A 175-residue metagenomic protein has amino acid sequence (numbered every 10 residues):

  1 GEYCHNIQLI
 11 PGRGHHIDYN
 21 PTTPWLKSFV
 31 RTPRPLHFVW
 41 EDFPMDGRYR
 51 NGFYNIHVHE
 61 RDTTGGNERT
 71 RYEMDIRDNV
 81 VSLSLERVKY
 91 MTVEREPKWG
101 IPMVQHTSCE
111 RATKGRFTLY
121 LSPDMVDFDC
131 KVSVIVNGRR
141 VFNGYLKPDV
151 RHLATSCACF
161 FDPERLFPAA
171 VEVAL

Functional and structural regions predicted by a protein language model:
G1-L175: Alpha/beta-hydrolase-fold serine-hydrolase catalytic core, especially in secreted/extracellular enzymes
